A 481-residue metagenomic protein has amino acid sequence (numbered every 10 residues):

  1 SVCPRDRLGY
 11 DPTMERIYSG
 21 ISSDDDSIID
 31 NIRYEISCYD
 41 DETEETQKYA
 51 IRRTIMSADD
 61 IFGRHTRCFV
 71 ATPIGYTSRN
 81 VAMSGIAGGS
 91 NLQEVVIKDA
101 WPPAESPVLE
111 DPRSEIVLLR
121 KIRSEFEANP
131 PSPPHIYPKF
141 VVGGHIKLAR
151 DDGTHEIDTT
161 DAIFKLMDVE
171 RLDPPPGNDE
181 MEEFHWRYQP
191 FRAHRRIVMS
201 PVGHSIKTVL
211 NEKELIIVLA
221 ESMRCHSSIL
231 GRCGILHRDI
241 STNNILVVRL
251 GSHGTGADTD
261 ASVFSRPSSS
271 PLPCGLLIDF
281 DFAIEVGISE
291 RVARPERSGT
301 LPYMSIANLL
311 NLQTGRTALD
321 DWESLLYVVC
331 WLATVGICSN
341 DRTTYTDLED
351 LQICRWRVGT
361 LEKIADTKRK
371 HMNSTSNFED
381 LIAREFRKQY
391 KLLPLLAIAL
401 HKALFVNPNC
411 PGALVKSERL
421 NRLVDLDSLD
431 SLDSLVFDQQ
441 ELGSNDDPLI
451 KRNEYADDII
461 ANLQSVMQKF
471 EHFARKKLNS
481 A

Functional and structural regions predicted by a protein language model:
R5, G9, D24-L236: Conserved ATP-binding subdomain of kinase catalytic cores across diverse folds
R123, S132, Y137, V141-D173 (+4 more regions): Extended charged low-complexity segments that act as oligomerization/scaffolding linkers
Q189-P190, G287-G299: Regulatory activation segment
L230-R249, G254-G256, D260-S268: Catalytic-loop of the protein kinase fold
P271, I278-F282, Q313-R316, T334-A481: Helical subdomain adjoining the active site within ATP-dependent kinase catalytic cores
E285-V286, L325-L332: Conserved hydrophobic scaffold of the eukaryotic protein kinase-like catalytic domain
A293-N311: Conserved activation segment of eukaryotic-like protein kinases, specifically the C-terminal portion of the activation
S305, R316-Y327: Activation loop
